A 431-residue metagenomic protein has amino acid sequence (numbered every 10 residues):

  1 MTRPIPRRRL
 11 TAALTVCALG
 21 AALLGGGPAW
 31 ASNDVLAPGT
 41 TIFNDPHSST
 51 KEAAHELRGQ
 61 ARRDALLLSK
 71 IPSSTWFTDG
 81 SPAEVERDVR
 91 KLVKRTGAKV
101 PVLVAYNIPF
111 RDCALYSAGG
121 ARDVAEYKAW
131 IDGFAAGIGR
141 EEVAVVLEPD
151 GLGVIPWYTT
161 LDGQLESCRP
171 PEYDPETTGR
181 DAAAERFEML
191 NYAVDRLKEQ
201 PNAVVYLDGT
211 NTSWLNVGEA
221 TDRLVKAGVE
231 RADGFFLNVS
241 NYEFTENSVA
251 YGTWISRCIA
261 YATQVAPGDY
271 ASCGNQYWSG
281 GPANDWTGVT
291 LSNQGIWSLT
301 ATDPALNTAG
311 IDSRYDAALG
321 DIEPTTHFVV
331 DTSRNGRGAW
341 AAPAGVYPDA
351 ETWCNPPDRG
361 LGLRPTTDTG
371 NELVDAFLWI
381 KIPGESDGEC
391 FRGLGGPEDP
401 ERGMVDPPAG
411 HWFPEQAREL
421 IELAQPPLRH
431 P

Functional and structural regions predicted by a protein language model:
M1-A31: Secretory targeting and sorting signals
A29, V143-A144, V265-G274, P431: Short glycine-rich, low-complexity/disordered patches
V35-G137, E141, L363, K381-R429: N-terminal carbohydrate-binding/catalytic regions of secreted carbohydrate-active enzymes
T41-N44, S74-T78, V100-A105, E142-E148 (+6 more regions): Structural recognition of the beta-strand scaffold that forms the well-ordered cores of secreted hydrolase catalytic
D45, T50-D64, L215-G396: Surface-exposed substrate-engagement region within the catalytic domains of secreted or surface-exposed extracellular
S81-V85, G119-E126, T178-M189, E199 (+6 more regions): Extracytoplasmic/periplasmic, Sec-exported soluble proteins
K94-K99, L103-V205, E219, R223-V225 (+1 more regions): Substrate-binding cleft of extracellular glycoside hydrolase catalytic domains
G209, S213-L215: Flexible, surface-exposed loop/gating regions in the mature catalytic domains of secreted/periplasmic hydrolases
